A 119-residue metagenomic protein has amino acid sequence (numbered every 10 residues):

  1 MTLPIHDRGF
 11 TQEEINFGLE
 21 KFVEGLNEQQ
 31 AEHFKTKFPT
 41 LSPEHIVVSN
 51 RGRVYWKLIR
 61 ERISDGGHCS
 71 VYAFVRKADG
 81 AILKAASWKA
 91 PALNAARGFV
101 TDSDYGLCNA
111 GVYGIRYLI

Functional and structural regions predicted by a protein language model:
T2-F17, S87-L93, V100, L118-I119: Long, terminal "pre-/pro-" and other extracytoplasmic accessory regions that lie outside the mature folded/catalytic
P4-L41: Short, non-transmembrane alpha-helical segments in secretory-pathway proteins
E14, V48, I63-G66, N94 (+2 more regions): Compositionally biased, low-complexity repeat tracts
S42-F74: Exposed beta-strand-loop-beta-strand "reactive/processing" segments of non-cytosolic proteins
R51, K57, V100, G106-V112 (+1 more regions): Accessory DNA-engaging acidic/polar modules
I59-S64, A78, A86, L118: Small/flexible residues
R76, V112-Y113: Domain-scale terminal segments
D79-C108: A short, surface-exposed interaction/processing loop segment used at functional sites
